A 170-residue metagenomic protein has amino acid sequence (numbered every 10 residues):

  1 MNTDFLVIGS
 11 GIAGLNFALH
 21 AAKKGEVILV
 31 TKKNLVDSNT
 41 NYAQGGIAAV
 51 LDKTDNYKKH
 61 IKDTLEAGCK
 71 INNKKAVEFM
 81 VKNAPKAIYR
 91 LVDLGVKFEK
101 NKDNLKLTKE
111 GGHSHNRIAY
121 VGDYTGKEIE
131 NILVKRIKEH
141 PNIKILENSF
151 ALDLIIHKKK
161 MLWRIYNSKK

Functional and structural regions predicted by a protein language model:
M1-T3, K170: Core beta-strand elements of the Rossmann-like FAD/NAD(P) dinucleotide-binding domain in flavoenzyme oxidoreductases
D4-L29: N-terminal Rossmann-like FAD-binding beta1-loop-alpha1 element of flavoenzymes
T31, L35-S168: Conserved N-terminal/central alpha/beta ligand/cofactor-binding core
